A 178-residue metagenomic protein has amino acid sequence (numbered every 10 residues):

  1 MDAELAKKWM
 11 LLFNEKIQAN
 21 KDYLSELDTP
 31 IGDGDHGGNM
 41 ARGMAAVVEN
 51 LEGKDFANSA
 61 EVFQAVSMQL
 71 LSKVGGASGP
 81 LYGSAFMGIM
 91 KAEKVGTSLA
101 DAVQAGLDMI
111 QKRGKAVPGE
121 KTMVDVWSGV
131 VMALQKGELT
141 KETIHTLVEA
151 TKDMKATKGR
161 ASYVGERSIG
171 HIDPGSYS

Functional and structural regions predicted by a protein language model:
M1-S178: N-terminal loops that bind phosphate or other acidic moieties and the adjacent beta-alpha structural core
